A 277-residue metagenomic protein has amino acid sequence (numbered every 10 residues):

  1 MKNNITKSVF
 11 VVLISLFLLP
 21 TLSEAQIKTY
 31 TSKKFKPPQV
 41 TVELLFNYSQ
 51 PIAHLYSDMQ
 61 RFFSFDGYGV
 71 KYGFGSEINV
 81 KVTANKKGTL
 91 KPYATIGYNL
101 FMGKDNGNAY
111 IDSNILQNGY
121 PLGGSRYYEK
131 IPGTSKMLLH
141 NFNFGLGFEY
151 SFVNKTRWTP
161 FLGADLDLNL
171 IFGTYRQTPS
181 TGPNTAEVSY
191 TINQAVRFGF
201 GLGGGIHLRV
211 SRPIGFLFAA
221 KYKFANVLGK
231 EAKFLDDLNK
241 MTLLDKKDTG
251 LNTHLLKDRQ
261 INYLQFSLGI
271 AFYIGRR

Functional and structural regions predicted by a protein language model:
M1-T31, I274: Bacterial Sec-dependent N-terminal signal peptides
A25-K87, Q260-R277: Short glycine/proline- and aromatic-enriched beta-strand/turn motifs that initiate or cap beta-hairpins
Q39-T41, K71-E77, T89-K91, L139-G145 (+3 more regions): Transmembrane beta-barrel architecture of outer-membrane proteins
L44-Y48, F74-A84, I96-Y98, F144-Y150 (+4 more regions): Residues on the lipid-exposed face of transmembrane beta-strands in outer-membrane beta-barrel proteins
P51-Y72, L100-N141, N169-R197, L228-S267: Extracellular/periplasm-exposed beta-strand and loop segments of Gram-negative cell-envelope proteins, dominated by
I52, K87-P92, T156-W158, R212-F216 (+1 more regions): Repeated loop/turn-to-beta-strand initiation elements of outer-membrane beta-barrel proteins
Y150-L208, R212: A charged, solvent-exposed segment within the mature domains of Sec-exported extracytoplasmic proteins
L208-L217, N226-F234: Substrate-binding/catalytic groove segments of enzymes that remodel or degrade extracellular structural polymers
